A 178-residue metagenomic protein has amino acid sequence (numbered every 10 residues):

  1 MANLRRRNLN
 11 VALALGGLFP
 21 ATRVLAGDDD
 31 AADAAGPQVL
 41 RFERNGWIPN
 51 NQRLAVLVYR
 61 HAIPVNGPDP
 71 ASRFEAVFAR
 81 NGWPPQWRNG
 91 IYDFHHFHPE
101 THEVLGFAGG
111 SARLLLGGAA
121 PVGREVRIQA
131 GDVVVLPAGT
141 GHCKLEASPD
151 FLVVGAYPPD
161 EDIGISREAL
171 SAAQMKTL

Functional and structural regions predicted by a protein language model:
A2-N3, R7-G27: N-terminal export signals
T22-H96: A short, N-terminal "cap"/entry segment at the start of jelly-roll beta-barrel domains of the cupin/DSBH fold
Q86, L114-L116: Membrane-helix exit/interface motif
G90-G106, P121-V122, I128-Q129: A short beta-loop-beta micro-motif enriched in histidine and acidic residues
E100-L114, V135: Short, conserved beta-strand element in jelly-roll/cupin
I128-A147: Conserved metal-binding segment of the jelly-roll/cupin
L145-L178: Double-stranded beta-helix
